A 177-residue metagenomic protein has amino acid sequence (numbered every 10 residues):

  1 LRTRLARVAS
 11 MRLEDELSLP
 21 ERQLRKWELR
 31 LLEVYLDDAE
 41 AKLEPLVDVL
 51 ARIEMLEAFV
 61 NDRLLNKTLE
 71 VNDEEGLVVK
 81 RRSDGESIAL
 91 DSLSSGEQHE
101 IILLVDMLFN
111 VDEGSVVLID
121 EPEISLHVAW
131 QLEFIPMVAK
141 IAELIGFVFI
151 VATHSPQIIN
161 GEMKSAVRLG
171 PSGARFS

Functional and structural regions predicted by a protein language model:
L1-L31: Electropositive, glycine-dotted interaction segments that contact anionic polymers or phosphate-rich ligands
R4, D38, F59, R63: Residues that form generic nucleotide/phosphate-binding pockets
L19, E40-V47: Generic amphipathic alpha-helical segments used as scaffolds and interaction surfaces in large, multi-domain proteins
K26-W27, L36, N72-G76: Short low-complexity stretches enriched in small and charged residues
L29-L43: A short, surface-exposed helix-loop junction/capping segment
P45-S177: Switch/communication elements of ASCE P-loop NTPase nucleotide-binding domains
